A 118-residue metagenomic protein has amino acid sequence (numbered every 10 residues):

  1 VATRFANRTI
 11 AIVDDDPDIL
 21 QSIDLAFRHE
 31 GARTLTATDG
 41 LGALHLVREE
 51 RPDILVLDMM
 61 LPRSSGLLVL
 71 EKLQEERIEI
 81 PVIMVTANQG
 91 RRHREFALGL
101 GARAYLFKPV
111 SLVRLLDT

Functional and structural regions predicted by a protein language model:
D16, M59-M60, N88: The short loop immediately C-terminal to the conserved phospho-acceptor aspartate in CheY-like receiver
P17-L35: Two-component/phosphorelay signaling modules centered on CheY-like receiver
L20, P62, G90: The feature encodes the CheY-like receiver
D39-G42, S65-L68: Acidic catalytic/metal-coordinating carboxylates
E50-V56, L61: Active-site beta3 strand of CheY-like receiver
L68, Q89-A104: Alpha4 helix (beta4-alpha4-beta5 surface) of REC/receiver domains from two-component response regulators
R92, V110-T118: C-terminal output helix
